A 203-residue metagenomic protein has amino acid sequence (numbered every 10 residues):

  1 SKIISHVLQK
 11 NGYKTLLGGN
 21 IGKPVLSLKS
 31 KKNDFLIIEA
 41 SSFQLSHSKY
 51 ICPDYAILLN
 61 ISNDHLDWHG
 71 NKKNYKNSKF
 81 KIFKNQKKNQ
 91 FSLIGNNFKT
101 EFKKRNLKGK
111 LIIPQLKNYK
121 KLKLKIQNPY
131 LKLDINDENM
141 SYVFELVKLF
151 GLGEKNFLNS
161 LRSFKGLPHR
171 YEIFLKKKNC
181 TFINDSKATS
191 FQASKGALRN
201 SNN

Functional and structural regions predicted by a protein language model:
S1-S92, T100-K110: Phosphate-binding loop of NTP-binding sites
K14, P129-N203: Nucleotide phosphate-binding/pyrophosphate-handling subdomain across enzymes that bind or process nucleotide phosphates
I21, L116-Y119, K177: Short, solvent-exposed coil/turn elements at secondary-structure transition points
N74, K120-L133: Short, surface-exposed amphipathic charged segments that create phosphate/polyanion-binding patches used for binding
I94-N97, Q115-L116: Structural motif
F98-K99, A193: Alpha-helix capping/helix-boundary segments
K99-T100, V143: A generic structural signal for short hydrophobic patches within well-formed alpha-helices
N106-L122, L158-S163, E172: Beta-strand->loop->alpha-helix junctions that form or flank phosphate-binding loops in nucleotide-handling enzymes
